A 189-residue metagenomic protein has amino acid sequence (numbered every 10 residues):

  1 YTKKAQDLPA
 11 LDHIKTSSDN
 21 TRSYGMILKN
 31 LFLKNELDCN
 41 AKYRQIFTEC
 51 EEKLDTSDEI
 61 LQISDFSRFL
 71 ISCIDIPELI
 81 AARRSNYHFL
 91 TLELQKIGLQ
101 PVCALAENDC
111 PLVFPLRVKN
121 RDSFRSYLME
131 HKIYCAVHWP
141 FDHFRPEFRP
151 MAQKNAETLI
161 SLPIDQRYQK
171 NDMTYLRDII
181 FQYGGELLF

Functional and structural regions predicted by a protein language model:
Y1-T2: Hydrophobic alpha-helical segments with transmembrane-like composition
A5-F189: PLP-dependent aminotransferase class I/II
